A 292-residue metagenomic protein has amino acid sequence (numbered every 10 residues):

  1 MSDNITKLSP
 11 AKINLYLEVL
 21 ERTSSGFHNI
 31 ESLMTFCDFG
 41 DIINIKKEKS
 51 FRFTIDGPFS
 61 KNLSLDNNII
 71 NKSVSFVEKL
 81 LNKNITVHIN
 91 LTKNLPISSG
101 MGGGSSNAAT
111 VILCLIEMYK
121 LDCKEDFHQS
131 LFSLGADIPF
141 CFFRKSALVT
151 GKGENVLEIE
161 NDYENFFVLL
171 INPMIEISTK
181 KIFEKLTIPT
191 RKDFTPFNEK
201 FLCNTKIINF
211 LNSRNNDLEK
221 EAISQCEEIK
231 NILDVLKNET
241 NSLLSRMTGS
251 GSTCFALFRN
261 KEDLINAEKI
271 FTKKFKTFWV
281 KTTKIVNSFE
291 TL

Functional and structural regions predicted by a protein language model:
M1-S99, I116-D122, E160-E164, N172: ATP-binding N-lobe of GHMP and related small-molecule kinases
K49-S64, V111, F132, T205-N216: Short, basic/glycine-rich phosphate-binding loops at helix/coil junctions that contact nucleotide phosphates
F53, F143, L148-L244, R259-T272 (+1 more regions): Conserved, helical-rich catalytic subdomain that frames metal- and/or nucleotide-binding sites in enzyme alpha/beta
E78-H88, C114-L134, N260-K273: Phosphate-handling active-site elements
S99-D126, F140: DPxDG-like acidic metal-binding loop motif
G103-G104, M247-S252: Glycine-rich beta-strand-to-loop/alpha-helix junction loops that act as flexible
F255-L257: Short hydrophobic/aromatic beta-strand micro-patches that form the beta-sheet surface supporting nucleotide- or nucleic
